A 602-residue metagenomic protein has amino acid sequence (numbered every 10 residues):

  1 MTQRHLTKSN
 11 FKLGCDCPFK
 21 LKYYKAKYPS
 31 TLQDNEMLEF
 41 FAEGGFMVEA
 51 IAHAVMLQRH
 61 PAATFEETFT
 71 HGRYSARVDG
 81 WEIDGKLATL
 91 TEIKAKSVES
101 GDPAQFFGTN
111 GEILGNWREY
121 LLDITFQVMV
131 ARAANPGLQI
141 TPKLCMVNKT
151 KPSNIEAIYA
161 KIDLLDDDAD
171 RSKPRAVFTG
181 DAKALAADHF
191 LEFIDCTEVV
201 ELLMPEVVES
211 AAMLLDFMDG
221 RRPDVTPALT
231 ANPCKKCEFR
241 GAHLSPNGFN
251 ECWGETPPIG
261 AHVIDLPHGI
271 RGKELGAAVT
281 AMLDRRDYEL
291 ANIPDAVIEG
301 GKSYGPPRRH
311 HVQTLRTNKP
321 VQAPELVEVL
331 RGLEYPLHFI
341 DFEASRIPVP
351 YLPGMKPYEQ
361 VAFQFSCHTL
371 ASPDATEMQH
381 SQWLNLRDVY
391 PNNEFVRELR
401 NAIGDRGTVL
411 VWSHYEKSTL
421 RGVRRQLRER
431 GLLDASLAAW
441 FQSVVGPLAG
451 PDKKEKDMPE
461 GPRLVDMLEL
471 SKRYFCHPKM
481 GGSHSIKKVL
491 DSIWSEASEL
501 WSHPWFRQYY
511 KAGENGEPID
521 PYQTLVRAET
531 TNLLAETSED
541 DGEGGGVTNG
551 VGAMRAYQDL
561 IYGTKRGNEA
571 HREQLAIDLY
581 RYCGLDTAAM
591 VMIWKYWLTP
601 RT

Functional and structural regions predicted by a protein language model:
M1-T602: DEDD superfamily 3′-5′ metal-dependent exonuclease/proofreading module
